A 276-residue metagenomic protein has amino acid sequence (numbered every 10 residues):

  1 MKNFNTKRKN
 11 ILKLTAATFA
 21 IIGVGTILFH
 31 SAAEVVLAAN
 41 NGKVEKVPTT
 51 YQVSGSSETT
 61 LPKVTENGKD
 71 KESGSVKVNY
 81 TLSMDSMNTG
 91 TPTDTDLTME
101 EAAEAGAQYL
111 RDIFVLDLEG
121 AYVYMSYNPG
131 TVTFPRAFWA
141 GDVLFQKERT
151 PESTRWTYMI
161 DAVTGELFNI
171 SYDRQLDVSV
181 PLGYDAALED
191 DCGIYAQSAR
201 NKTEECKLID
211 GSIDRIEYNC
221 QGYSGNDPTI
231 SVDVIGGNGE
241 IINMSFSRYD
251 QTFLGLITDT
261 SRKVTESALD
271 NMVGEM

Functional and structural regions predicted by a protein language model:
M1-V35: Sec-dependent N-terminal signal peptides of Gram-positive bacterial secreted proteins and lipoproteins
K2, H30-V115: N-terminal, intrinsically disordered, polar/charged segments of Gram-positive cell-envelope systems that serve as
L14-A17, S73-V78, G239: A eukaryote-biased signal for long
N88-E100, W156, I160-R215: Long, charged/polar, surface-exposed segments that mediate recognition or autoinhibition
Q108-L116, D142-Q146, S198, K202-C206: Structured segments of extracytoplasmic/periplasmic soluble domains in secreted or envelope-associated proteins
F114-V163, D214-D259: Exposed beta-strand-loop-beta-strand "reactive/processing" segments of non-cytosolic proteins
L254-M276: Short, low-complexity, Pro/Ser/Thr/Gly-rich segments in the mature regions of secreted, periplasmic
